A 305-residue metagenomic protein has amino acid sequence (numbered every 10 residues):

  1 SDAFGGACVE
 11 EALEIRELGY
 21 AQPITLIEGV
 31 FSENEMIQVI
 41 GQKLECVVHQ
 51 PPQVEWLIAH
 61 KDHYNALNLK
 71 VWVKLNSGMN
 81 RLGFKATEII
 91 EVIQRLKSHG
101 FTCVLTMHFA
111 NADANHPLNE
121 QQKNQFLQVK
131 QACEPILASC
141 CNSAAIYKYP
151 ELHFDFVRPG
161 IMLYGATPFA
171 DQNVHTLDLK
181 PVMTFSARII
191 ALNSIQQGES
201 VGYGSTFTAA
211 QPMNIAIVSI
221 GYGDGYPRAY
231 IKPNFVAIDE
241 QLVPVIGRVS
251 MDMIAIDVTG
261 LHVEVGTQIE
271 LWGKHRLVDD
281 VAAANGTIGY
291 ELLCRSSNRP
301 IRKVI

Functional and structural regions predicted by a protein language model:
S1-V129, E134-S139, L152-H153: Active-site-proximal beta-alpha core segment in soluble small-molecule metabolic enzymes
E10-E11, F31, Q50-P52, E120-I305: Active-site anion/phosphate-binding pocket segments in diverse small-molecule metabolic enzymes
